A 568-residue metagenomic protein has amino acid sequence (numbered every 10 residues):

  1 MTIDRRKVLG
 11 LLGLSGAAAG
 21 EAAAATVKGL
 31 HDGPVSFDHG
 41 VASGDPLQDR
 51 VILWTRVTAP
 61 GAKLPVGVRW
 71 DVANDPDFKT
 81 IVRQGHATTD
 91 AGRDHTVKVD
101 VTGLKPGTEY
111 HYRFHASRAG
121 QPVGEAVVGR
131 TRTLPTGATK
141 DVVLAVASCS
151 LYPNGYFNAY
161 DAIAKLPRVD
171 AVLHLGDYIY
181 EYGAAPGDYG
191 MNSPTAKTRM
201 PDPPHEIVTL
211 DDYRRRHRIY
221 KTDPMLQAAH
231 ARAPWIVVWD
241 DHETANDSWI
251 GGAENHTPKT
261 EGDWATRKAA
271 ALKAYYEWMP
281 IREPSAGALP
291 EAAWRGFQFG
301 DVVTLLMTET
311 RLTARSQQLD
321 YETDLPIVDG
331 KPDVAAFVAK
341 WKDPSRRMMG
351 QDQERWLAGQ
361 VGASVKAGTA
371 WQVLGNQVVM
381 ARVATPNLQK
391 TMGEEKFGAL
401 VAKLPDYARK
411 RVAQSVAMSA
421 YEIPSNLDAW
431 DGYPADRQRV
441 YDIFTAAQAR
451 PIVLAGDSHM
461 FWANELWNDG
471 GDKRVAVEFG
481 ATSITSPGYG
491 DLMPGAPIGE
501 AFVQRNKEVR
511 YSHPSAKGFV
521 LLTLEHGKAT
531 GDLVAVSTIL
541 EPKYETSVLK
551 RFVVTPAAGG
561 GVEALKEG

Functional and structural regions predicted by a protein language model:
T2-R5, L9-G16, G20, A25-G568: Metal-dependent phosphoester/phosphodiester hydrolase catalytic core
